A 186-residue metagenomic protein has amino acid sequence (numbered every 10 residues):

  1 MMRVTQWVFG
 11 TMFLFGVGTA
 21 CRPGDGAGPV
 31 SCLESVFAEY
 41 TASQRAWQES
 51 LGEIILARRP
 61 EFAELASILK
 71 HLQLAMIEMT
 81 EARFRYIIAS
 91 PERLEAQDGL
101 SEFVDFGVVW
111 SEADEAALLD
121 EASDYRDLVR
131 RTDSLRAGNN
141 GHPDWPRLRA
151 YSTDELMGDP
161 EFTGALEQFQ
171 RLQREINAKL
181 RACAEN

Functional and structural regions predicted by a protein language model:
M1-F9: Bacterial N-terminal signal peptides that target proteins for export
V8-G18: Bacterial N-terminal signal peptides
G24-E78, A184-N186: Immediate post-signal-peptide N-terminus of mature secreted/exported proteins
G28-C32, V36, S50, A57 (+5 more regions): Non-transmembrane, amphipathic alpha-helical segments
L33, F37, A117-N186: C-terminal amphipathic alpha-helix
S67-E112: Mid-chain, structured segments of secreted extracytoplasmic proteins
